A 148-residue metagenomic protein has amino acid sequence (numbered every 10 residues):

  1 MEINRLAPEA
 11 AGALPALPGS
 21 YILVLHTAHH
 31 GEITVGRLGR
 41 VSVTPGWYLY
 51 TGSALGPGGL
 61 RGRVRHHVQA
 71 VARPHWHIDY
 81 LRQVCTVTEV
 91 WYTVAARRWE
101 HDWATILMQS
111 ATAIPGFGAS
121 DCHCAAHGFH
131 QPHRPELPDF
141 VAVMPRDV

Functional and structural regions predicted by a protein language model:
M1-R65, Q69, W91-R98, P135-V148: GIY-YIG nuclease catalytic motif and its immediate N-terminal context
V71-P74: Cytochrome P450 catalytic domain signature, combining two hallmark sequence patches
W76-C124: Mid-chain, well-packed structural core segment of small domains
C122-H123, G128-H133, V141-P145: Alpha-helical transmembrane segments of multi-pass membrane proteins predominantly involved in bioenergetics
